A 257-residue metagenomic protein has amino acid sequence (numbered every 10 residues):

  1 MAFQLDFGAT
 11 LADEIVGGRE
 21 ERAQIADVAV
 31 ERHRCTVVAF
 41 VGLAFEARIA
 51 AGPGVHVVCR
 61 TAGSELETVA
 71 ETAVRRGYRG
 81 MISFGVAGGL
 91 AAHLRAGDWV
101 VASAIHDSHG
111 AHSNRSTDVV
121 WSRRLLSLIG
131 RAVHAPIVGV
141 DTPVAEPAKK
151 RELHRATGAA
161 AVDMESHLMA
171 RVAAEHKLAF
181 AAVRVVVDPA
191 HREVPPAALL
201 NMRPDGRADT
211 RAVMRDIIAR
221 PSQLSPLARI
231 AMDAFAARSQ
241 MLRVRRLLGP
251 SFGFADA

Functional and structural regions predicted by a protein language model:
A2-E21, A26-A29: N-terminal hydrophobic/helix-forming segments and targeting peptides
F3-G8, R32-A257: Glycine-rich phosphate- or other oxyanion-binding loops that anchor nucleotides, phosphorylated ligands
